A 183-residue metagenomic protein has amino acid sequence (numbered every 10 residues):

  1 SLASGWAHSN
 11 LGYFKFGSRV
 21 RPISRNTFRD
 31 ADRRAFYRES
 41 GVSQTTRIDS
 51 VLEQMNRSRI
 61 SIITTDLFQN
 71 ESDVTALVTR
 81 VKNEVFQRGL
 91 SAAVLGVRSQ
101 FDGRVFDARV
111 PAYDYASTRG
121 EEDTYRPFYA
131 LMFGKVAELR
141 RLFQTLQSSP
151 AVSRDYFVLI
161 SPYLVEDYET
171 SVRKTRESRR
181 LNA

Functional and structural regions predicted by a protein language model:
S1-N10, T75-G89: …and closely analogous acidic/polar surface helices at protein-protein or active-site interfaces in A-domain-like
G5-S9, K15-R21: Acidic/polar, low-complexity intrinsically disordered N-terminal segments immediately downstream of a Sec signal
S9, R57-S61, L90, R126: Envelope-exposed proteins and targeting segments
G17-I62, Q69-S72, G96-V105: Von Willebrand factor
S50-L52, V81-K82, Y115-R119: Catalytic micro-motifs at enzyme active sites that drive phosphoryl/nucleotidyl and oxygen chemistry
I60-T64, E84-F86: A short alpha/beta connector and helix-capping loop motif
T65-L67, G134: Structural motif
S91-A183: Eukaryote-biased recognition of electropositive, low-complexity segments and basic polyanion/acidic-motif-binding
